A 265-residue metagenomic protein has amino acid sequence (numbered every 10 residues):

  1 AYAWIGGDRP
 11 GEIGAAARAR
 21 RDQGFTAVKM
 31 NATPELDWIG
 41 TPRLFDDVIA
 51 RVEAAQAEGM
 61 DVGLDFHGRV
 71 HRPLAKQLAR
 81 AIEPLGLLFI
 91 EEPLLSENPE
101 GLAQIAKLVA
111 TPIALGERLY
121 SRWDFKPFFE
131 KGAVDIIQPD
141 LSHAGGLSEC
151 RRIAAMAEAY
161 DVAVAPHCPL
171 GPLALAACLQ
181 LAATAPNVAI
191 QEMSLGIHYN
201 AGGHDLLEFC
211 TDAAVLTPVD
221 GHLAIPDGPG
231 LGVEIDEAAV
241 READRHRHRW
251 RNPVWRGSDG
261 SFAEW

Functional and structural regions predicted by a protein language model:
Y2-V109: Metal-dependent enolase-superfamily TIM-barrel catalytic cores that perform enediolate-based chemistry
A3-I5, D220, D227, E237 (+1 more regions): Pocket-edge structural micro-motifs
K29, D65, E91-E92, E117 (+3 more regions): Acidic active-site catalytic centers that drive phospho-/nucleotidyl reactions and related ester hydrolyses
G86, E97-A114, L119-H222, P226-P229: Shared catalytic-loop signature of beta/alpha-barrel
L231-W265: Extended hydrophobic packing segments that form well-structured cores
